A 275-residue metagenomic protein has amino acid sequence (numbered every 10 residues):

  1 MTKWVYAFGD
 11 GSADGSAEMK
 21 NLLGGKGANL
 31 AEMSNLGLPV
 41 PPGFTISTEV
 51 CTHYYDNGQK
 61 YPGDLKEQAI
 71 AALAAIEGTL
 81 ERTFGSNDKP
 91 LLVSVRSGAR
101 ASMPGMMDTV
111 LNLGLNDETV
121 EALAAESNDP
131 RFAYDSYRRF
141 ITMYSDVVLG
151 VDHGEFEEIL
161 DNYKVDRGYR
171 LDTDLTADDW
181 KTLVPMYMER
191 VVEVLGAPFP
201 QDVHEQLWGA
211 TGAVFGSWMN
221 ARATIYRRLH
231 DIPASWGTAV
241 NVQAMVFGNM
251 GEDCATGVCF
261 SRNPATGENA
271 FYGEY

Functional and structural regions predicted by a protein language model:
M1-Y275: Nucleotide/phosphate-binding sheet-loop regions of phosphoryl- and nucleotidyl-transfer enzymes
